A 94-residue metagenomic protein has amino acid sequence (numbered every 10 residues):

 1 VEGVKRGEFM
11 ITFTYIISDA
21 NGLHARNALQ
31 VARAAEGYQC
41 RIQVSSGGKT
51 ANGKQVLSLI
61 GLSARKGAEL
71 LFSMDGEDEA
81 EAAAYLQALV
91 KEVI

Functional and structural regions predicted by a protein language model:
V1-F9: Short, Lys/Arg-enriched N-terminal segments with co-localized hydrophobic residues within the first ~10-30 amino acids
R6, A20, K54, A83-L86: Generic N-terminal initiation segments characterized by hydrophobic and/or small/turn-forming residues
M10-D19: Short amphipathic
T12, Q39, E69: Broad gene-expression machinery/nucleic-acid interaction feature
I16, S45, S73-D75: Solvent-exposed beta-strand sheet faces enriched in polar/charged residues
S18-N52, L57, G61-K66: Compact, glycine-rich, soluble single-domain proteins
G61-I94: C-terminal structural segments of small proteins and small subunits
